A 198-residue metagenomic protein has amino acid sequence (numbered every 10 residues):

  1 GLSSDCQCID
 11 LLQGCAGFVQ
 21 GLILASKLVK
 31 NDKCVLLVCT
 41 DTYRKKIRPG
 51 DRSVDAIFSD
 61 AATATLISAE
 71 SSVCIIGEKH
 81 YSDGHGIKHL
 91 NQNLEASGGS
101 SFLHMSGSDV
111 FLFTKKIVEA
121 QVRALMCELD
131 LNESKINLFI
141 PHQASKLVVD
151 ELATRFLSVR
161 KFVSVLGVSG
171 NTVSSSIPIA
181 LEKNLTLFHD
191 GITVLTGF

Functional and structural regions predicted by a protein language model:
S3, D10-D32, N137-F198: Claisen-condensing/thiolase-fold acyl-transfer catalytic domains that form or cleave C-C bonds in fatty acid
C8-D10, L37, I75, F162: Conserved beta-strand scaffold positions in the cores of enzyme catalytic domains, especially in NTP/NDP-utilizing
I9-A16, V54-A56, S101-A120, V168-I179 (+1 more regions): Active-site pocket-shaping loop/turn-to-helix segments
Q13-A16, C39-K45, Y81, G197-F198: Acidic, glycine-rich active-site loops and adjacent beta-strand->loop/helix elements that engage anionic groups
S26, D32-A61: Flexible, glycine-rich active-site loops centered on histidine and acidic residues that chelate a metal or position
P49-L112, K116, A120, F198: Condensing-enzyme catalytic core mediating Claisen C-C bond formation in acyl metabolism
I117-E128, E151-R155, A180: Phosphate/ATP-binding catalytic cores across multiple sugar-kinase/actin-like superfamilies, primarily ASKHA
A120-N137, N184-L187: Phosphate/pyrophosphate-binding loops at sites that engage ATP/ADP/AMP, CoA/4′-phosphopantetheine, polyphosphate
